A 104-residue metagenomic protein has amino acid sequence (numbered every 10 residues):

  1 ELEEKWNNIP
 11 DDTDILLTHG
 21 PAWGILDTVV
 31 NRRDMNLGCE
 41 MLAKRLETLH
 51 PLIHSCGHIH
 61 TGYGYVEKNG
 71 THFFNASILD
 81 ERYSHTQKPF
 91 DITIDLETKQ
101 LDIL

Functional and structural regions predicted by a protein language model:
E1-D12: Short amphipathic alpha-helices and their capping/turn segments at secondary-structure boundaries
L2, M35-C39, H85: A structural signal for well-ordered alpha-helical scaffolds and beta->alpha junctions
N7-N8, N31, N36, N69 (+1 more regions): Detector for Asparagine
D12-L52: Active-site-proximal segments of metal-dependent phosphoesterases and phosphodiesterases across multiple
G20, G57-I59: Short secondary-structure boundary segments
A43-L49, I53, H60-L104: Binuclear metal-dependent phosphoesterase catalytic core
